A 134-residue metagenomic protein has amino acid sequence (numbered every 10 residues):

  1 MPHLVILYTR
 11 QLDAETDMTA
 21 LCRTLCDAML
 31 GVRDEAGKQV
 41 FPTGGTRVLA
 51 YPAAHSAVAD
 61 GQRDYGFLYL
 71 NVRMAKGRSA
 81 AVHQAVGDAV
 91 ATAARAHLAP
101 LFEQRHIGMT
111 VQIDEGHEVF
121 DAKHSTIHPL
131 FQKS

Functional and structural regions predicted by a protein language model:
M1-S134: A domain-level signal for the structural core that forms small-molecule/cofactor-binding pockets and catalytic centers
